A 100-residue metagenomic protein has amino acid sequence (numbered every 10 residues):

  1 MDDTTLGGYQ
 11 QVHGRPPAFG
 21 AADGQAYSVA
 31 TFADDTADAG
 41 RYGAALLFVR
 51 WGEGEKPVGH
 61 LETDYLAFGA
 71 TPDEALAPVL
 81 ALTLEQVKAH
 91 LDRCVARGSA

Functional and structural regions predicted by a protein language model:
M1, Q10, V29, L46-F48 (+3 more regions): Generic hydrophobic secondary-structure signal
M1-S28: Negatively charged, low-complexity tracts enriched in Asp/Glu with abundant Ser/Thr
D2-D3, D23, D34-D38, D64 (+2 more regions): Acidic-enriched, low-complexity/disordered segments with a strong bias for Aspartate over Glutamate
Q11, F19-G20, V49-W51, K56-G59 (+1 more regions): Charge-rich alpha-helical segments
A18, A22, G40-Y42, L82: Broad hydrophobic/π-residue packing in well-ordered secondary structure
V29-L66: A short, structured beta-strand/loop element
G59-A100: Short, compact, well-ordered microdomains
